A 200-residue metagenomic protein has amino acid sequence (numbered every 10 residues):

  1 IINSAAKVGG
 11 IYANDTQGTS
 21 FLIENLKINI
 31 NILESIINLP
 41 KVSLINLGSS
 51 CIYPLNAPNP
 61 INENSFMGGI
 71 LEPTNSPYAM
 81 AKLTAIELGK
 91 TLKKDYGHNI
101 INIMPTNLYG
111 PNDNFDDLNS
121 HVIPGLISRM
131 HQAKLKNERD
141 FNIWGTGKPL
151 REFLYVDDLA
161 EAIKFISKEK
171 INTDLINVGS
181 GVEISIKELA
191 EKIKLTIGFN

Functional and structural regions predicted by a protein language model:
I1-N25: NAD(P)H-binding glycine-rich loop region in Rossmannoid oxidoreductase-like domains and their noncatalytic homologs
N3, I30-N75, I101: Conserved Rossmann-fold NAD(P)-dependent oxidoreductase catalytic core, especially the SDR/UDP-sugar
N3, S43-G48, I101-N107, N142-G145 (+2 more regions): Structural signature of the Rossmann-like NAD(P)-dependent dehydrogenase/reductase core
I11-T19, L55-P60, N112-F115: Conserved catalytic-core motifs of eukaryotic protein kinase domains, centered on the activation segment
I28, I32-I36, L88-G89, A162 (+1 more regions): Hydrophobic positions on the long internal alpha-helix of Rossmann-like NAD(P)-dependent oxidoreductase domains
G48-S49, I86-N114, P124-I127, L135-I143: Conserved beta-loop-beta element that borders a ligand/cofactor-binding pocket
P77, A81-T84: Active-site helix of classical SDR
L126, Q132-N200: C-terminal substrate-binding subdomain of Rossmann-fold SDR/epimerase-dehydratase oxidoreductases
